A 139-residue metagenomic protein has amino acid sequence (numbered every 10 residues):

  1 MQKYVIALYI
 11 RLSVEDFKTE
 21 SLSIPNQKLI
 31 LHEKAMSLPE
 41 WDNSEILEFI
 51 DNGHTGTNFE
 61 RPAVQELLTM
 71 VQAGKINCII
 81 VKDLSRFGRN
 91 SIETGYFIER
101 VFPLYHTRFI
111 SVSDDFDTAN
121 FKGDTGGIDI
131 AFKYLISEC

Functional and structural regions predicted by a protein language model:
M1-C139: Short, structured surface patches at the beginning of a domain
